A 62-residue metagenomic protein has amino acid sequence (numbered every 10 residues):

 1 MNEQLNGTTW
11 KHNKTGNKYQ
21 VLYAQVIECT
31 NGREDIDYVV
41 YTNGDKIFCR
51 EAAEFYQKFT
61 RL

Functional and structural regions predicted by a protein language model:
M1-Q4, T60-L62: Short intrinsically disordered terminal tails
N2-N13: Short coil-to-beta transition motif at edge beta-strands of beta-rich domains
H12, I27-E28: Acidic/polar residues at beta-strand termini and the immediately following turn/coil
K14-G16, G44-D45: Glycine-centered tight beta-turn/hairpin loop motif at sheet-sheet or coil-to-beta transitions
N17-I27: Short beta-strand-centered aromatic/proline hotspots
T30-C49: Short solvent-exposed strand/turn elements
D45-L62: Intrinsically disordered, low-complexity, charged/polar segments
